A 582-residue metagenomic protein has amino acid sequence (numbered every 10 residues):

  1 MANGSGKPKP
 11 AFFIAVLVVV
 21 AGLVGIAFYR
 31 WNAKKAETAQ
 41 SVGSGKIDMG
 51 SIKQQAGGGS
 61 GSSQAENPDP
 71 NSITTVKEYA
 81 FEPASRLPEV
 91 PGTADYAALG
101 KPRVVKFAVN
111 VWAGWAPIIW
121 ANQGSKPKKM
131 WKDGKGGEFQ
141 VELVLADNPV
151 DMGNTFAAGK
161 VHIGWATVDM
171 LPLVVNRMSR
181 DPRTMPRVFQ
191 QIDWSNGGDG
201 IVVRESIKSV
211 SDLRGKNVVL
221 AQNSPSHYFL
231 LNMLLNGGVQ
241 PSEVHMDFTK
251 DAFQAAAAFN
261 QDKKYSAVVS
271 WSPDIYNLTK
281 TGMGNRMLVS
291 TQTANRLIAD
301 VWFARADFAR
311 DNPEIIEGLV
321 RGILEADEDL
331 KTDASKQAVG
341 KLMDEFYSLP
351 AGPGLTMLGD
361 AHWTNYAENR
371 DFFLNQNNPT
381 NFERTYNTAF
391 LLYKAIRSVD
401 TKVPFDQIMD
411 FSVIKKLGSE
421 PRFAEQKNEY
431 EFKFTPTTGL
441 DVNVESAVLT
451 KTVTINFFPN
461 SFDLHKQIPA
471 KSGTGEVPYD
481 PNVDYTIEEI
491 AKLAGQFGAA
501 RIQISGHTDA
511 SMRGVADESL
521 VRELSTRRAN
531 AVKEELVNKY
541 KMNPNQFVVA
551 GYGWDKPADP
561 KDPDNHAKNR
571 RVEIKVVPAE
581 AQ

Functional and structural regions predicted by a protein language model:
A2-D151, A157, N365-A447: N-terminal hydrophobic or amphipathic helices and topogenic motifs
G45-D48, Q64-D251, S266-S272, L288-S290 (+1 more regions): Short, glycine-/small- and polar/acidic-enriched structural segments that line small-molecule recognition paths
V105-K106, E142, G215-L220, K264 (+6 more regions): Second-shell loop/turn segments in exported
A116, W120, V150, N154 (+17 more regions): Solvent-exposed, polar/charged alpha-helical surfaces in well-ordered, non-transmembrane soluble domains, broadly
V168-M170, M178-S179, S242-D247, A252-A351: Pocket-lining segment of extracytoplasmic ligand-binding domains
R310-T401: Secondary-structure end/capping motifs
S446, F457, D463-G506, K533-V537 (+2 more regions): Periplasmic peptidoglycan-binding/anchoring modules of Gram-negative envelope and division proteins
H507-Q582: Periplasmic OmpA-like peptidoglycan-binding domain that tethers envelope proteins to the cell wall
